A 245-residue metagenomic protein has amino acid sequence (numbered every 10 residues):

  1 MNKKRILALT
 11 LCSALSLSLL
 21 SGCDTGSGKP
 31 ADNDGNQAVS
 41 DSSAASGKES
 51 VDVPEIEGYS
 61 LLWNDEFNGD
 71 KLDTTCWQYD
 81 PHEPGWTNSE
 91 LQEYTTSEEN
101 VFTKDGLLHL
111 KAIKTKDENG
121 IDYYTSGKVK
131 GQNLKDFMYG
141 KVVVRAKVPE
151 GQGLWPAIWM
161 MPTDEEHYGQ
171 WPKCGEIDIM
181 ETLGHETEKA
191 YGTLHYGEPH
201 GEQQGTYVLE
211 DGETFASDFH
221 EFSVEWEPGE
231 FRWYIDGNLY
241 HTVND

Functional and structural regions predicted by a protein language model:
M1-T10: Bacterial N-terminal signal peptides that target proteins for export
S13-A14: Repetitive helical segments and hydrophobic/amphipathic motifs
S18-G22: C-terminal motif of bacterial Sec signal peptides marking the signal peptidase cleavage site
D24-G26: Bacterial signal peptide processing site
G28-P30: Boundary at the C-terminal end of the N-terminal hydrophobic targeting segment
D34-V39, A44-D245: GH16 jelly-roll
